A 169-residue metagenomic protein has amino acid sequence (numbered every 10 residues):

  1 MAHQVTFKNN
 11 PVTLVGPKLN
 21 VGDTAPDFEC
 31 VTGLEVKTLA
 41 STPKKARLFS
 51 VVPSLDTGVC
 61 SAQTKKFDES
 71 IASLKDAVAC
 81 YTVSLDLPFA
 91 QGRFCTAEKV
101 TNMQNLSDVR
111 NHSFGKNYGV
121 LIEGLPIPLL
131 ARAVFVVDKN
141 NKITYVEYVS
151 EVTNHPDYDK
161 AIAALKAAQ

Functional and structural regions predicted by a protein language model:
M1-Q169: Chalcogenol-based redox active-site neighborhoods
